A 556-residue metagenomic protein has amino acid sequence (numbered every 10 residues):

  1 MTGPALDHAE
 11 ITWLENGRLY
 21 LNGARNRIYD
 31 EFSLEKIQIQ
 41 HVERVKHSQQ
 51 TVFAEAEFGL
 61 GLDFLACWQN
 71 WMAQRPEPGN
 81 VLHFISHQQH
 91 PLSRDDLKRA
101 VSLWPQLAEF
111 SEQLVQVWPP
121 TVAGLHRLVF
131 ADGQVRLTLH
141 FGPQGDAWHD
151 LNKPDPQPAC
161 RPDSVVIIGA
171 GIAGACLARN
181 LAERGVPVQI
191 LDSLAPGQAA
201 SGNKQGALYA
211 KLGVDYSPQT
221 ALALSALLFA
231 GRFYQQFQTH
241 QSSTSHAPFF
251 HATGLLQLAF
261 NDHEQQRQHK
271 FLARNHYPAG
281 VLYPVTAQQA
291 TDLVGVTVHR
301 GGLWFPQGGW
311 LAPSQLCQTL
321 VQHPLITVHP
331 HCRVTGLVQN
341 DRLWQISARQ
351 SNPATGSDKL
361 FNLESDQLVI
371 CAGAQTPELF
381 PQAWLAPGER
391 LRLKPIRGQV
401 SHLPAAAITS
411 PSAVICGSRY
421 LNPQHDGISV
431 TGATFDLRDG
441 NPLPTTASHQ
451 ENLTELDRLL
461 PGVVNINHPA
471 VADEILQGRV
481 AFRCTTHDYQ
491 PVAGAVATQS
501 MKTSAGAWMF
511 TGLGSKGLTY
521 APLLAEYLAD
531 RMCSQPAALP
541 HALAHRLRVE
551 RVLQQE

Functional and structural regions predicted by a protein language model:
M1-T51, Q69-H87, L92-S102: Rossmann-like AdoMet
Q50-T51, L60-L151: Class I S-adenosyl-L-methionine-dependent methyltransferase module
C160-D163, S357-Q367: Core beta-strand elements of the Rossmann-like FAD/NAD(P) dinucleotide-binding domain in flavoenzyme oxidoreductases
V166, G171-R184, S193-G197, S201-L212 (+2 more regions): Active-site substrate-recognition segment that forms the wall of the catalytic cavity or substrate channel
A207-L293: Dinucleotide-binding Rossmann-like beta1-alpha1 core, especially the glycine-rich loop that anchors the ADP
V214, H246-Q257, V281, A287-Q322 (+2 more regions): Helix-loop-beta segment of a Rossmann-like dinucleotide-binding subdomain
G302-T355, D366-Q367, C371, T376-E378: Helical element adjacent to the flavin cofactor pocket in flavoenzyme catalytic cores
H468-E556: C-terminal catalytic lobe of FAD-dependent flavoproteins
